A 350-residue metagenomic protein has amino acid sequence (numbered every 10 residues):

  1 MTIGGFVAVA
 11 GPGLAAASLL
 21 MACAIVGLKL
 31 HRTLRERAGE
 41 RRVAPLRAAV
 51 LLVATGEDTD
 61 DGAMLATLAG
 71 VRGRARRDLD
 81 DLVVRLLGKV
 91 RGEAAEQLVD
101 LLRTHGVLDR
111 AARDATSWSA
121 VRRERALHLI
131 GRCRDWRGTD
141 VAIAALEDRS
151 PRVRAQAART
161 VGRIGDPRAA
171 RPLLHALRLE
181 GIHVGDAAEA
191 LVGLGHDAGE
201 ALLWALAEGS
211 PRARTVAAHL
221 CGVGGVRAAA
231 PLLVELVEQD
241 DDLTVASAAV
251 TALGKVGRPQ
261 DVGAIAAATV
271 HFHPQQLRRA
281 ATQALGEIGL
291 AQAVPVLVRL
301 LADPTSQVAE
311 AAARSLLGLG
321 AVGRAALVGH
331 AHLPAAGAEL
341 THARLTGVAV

Functional and structural regions predicted by a protein language model:
M1-G39: N-terminal signal-anchor transmembrane alpha helix of single-pass membrane proteins, serving as the membrane-anchoring
L30-R113: N-terminal topogenic membrane-targeting module
L65, D78-D81, V99-A115, D135-E147 (+6 more regions): Amphipathic alpha-helical scaffolding segments comprising HEAT/armadillo-like alpha-solenoid repeats
L98, A126, A157, A187 (+5 more regions): Conserved hydrophobic register position within alpha-solenoid helical repeats
A120-V121, W136, P151-R152, P167 (+10 more regions): Alpha-helix N-cap/helix-start positions at coil->helix boundaries
H128, R159, H175, E189-V192 (+5 more regions): Residue-level signature of alpha-solenoid helical repeat scaffolds
R324-V350: Eukaryotic acidic, Ser/Thr-rich intrinsically disordered low-complexity regions
